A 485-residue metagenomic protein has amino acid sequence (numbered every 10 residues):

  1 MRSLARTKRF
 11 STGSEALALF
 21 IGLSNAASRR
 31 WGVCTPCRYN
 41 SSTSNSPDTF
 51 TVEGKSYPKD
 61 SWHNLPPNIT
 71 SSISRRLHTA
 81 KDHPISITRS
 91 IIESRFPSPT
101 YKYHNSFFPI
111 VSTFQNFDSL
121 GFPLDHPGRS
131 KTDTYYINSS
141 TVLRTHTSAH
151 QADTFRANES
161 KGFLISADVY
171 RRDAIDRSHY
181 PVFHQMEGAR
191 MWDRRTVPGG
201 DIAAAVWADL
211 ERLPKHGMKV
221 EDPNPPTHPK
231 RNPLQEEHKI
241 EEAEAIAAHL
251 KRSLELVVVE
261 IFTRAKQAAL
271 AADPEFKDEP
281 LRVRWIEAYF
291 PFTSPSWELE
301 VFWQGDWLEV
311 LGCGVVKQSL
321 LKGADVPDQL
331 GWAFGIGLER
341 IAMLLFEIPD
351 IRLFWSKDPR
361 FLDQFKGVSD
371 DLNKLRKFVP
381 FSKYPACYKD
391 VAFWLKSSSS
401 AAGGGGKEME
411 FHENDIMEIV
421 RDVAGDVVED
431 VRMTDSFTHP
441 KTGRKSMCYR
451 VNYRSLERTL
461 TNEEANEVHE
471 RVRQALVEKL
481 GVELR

Functional and structural regions predicted by a protein language model:
R2-L4, G13, F20, S42-Q185 (+8 more regions): Class II aminoacyl-tRNA synthetase-like tRNA-binding/catalytic domains
D48-I69, R212-K230, L372-P385: N-terminal, Lys/Arg- and Ser/Thr-rich interaction peptides
S74-K81, A189-V197, K230-A247, K389-H412 (+1 more regions): Short histidine-centered catalytic/ligand-binding loop motif
I85-P97, A247-F262, D415, I419: Amphipathic alpha-helical segments
F96-K102, E260-A268, P274-L281, V420-V431 (+1 more regions): Short secondary-structure junctions
Y103-K131, A265-W303, M433-T442: Beta-rich nucleic-acid/ligand-interaction surfaces
H179-K251, E255, V259, Q329-S356: A conserved active-site cap/scaffold subdomain adjacent to cofactor or substrate pockets
I286-R485: A carboxyl-terminal module marker
